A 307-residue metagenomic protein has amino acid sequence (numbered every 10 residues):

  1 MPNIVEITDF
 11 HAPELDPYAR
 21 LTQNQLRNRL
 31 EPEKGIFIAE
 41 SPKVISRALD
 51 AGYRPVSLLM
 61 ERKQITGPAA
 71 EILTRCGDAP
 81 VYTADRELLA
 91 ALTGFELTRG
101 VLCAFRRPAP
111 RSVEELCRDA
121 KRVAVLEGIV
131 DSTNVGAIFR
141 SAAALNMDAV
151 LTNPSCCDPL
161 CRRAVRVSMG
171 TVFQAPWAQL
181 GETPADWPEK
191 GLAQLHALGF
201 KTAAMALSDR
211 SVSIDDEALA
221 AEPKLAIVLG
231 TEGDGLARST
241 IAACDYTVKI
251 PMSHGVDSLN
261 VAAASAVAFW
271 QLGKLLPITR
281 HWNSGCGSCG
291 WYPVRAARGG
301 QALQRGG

Functional and structural regions predicted by a protein language model:
M1-Q64: Boundary-proximal intrinsically disordered activation/regulatory segments immediately upstream of a helical core
V5, D50, P108-R210: RNA substrate-binding interface of SAM-dependent RNA methyltransferases
G67-D78, T240: Short, aromatic/basic amphipathic alpha-helical patches
G77-G94: A glycine-rich helix N-cap at a beta->alpha junction
C103, S141-L145, P159-F173, R238-H281: Structured adenosyl-cofactor binding patch, chiefly the S-adenosyl-L-methionine
A203-H254: Active-site/ligand-binding-proximal alpha/beta "capping" segment
R280, R295, G300-R305: Short, low-complexity intrinsically disordered segments enriched in A/P/G/S/L with frequent Arg, especially at protein
